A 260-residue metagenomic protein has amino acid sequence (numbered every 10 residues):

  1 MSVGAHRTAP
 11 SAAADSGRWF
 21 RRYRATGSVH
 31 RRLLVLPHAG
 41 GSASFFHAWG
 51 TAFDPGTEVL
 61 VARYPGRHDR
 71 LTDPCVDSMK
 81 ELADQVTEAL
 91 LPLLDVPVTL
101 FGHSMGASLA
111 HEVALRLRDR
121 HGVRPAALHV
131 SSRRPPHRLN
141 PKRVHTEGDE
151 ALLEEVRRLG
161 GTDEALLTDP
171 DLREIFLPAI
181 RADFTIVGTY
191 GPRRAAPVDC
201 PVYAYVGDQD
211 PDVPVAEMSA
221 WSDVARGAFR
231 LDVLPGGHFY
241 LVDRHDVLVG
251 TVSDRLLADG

Functional and structural regions predicted by a protein language model:
M1-F101, M105-G260: Domain-scale detector for complete catalytic domains at protein termini or as standalone homologs
